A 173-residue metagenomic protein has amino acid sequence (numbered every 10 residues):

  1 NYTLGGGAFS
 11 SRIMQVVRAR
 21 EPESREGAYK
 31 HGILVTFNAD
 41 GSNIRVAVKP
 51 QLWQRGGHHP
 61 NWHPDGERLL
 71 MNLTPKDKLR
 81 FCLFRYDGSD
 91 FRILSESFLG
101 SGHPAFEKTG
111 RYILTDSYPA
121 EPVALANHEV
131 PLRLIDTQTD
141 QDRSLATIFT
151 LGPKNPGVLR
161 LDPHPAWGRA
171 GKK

Functional and structural regions predicted by a protein language model:
N1-E26, P50-N72, F98-D116, A120-P122 (+1 more regions): Conserved beta-propeller blade repeats
G5-A8, F37-I44: Secondary-structure boundary elements
P22-V35, D77-L83, V123-R133: Structural motif
N38-S42, R85-S89, T137-D140: Short loop/turn segments that connect beta-strands within beta-propeller blades
D40, R169-K173: Short, intrinsically disordered, charge-balanced linker/junction segments flanking boundaries in proteins
N43-P50, D90-S95, S144-L145, G152-N155: A short beta-strand motif characteristic of beta-propeller blades
G66-I93: N-terminal leader/targeting helix
K108-S117, P122-T137, Q141-A146: Structured C-terminal portions of repeat-based eukaryotic scaffold domains
